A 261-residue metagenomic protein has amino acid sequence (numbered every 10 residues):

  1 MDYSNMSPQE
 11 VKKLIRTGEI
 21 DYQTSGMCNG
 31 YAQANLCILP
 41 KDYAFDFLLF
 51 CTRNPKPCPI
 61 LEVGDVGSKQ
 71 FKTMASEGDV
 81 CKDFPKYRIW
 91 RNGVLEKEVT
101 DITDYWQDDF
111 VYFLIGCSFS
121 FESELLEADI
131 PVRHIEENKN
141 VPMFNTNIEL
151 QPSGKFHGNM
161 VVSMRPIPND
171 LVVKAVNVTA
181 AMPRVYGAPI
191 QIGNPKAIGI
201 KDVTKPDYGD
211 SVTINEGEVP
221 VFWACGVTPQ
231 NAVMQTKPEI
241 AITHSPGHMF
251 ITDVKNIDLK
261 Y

Functional and structural regions predicted by a protein language model:
M1-G116, L126-E127, H157-Y261: Metallocofactor- and cofactor-centric catalytic cores in central/energy metabolism, strongly enriched
C117-F119, H134-Q151, D170: Active-site glycine-rich loop that binds ribose-phosphate moieties when present
E124, Q151-G154: Short, conserved, surface-exposed binding loops centered on an aromatic residue
P131: Residue-level detector of anion-binding/catalytic polar loops
